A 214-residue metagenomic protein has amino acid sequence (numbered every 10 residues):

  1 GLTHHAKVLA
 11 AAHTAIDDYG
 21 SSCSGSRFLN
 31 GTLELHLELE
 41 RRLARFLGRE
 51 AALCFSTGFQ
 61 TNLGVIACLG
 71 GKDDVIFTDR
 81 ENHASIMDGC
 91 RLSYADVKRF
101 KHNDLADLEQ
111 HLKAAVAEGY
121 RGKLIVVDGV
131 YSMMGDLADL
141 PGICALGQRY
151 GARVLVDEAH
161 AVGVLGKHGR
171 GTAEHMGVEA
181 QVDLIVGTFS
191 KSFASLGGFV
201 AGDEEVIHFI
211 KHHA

Functional and structural regions predicted by a protein language model:
L2, L29-T32, A84, L105-A106 (+2 more regions): Short, small-residue-enriched loops and turns at beta-alpha junctions that line or gate enzyme active sites
L9-G58: Conserved N-terminal alpha-helix of the aminotransferase class I/II PLP-enzyme fold
C23, I76, V97, V154-L155: Hydrophobic beta-strand scaffold residues
V65-A84: Conserved PLP-anchoring active-site segment centered on the Schiff-base-forming lysine
K72, L92-Y94, Y150, Q181: Short, structured coil segments at secondary-structure junctions
K98, H102-V156: Active-site phosphate-binding strand-loop segment of PLP-dependent enzymes
Y150-R153, H160, L165-A214: Active-site C-terminal subdomain of aminotransferase-like
